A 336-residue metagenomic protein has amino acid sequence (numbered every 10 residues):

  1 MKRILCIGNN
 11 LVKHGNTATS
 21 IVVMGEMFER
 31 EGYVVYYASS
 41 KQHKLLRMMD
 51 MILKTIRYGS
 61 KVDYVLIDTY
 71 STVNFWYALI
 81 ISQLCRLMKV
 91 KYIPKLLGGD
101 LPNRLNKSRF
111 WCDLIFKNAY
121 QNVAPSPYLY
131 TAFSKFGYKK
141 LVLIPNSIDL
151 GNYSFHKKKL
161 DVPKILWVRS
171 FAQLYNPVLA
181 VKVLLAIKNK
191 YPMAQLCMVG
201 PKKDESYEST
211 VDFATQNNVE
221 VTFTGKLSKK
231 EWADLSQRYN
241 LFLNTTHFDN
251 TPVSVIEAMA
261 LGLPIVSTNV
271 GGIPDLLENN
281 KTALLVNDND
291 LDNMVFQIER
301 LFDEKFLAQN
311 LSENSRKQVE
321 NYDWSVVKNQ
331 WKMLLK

Functional and structural regions predicted by a protein language model:
L5-C6, K157-K188, L196-V199: Conserved donor-binding/catalytic core segment of Leloir-type glycosyltransferases
K135, S147-P163: Acidic anion/phosphate-binding donor-loop and adjacent secondary structure in glycosyltransferase catalytic cores
Q195-E208, F223-G225: Glycosyltransferase donor-sugar binding loop
S209-L227: Nucleotide-activated donor-binding/catalytic signature segment of Leloir-type glycosyltransferases, i.e., the conserved
H247: Aromatic "clamp/platform" in nucleotide-sugar-dependent glycosyltransferases that forms part of the donor/acceptor
P264-S267: Short hydrophobic beta-strand element within catalytic cores of glycosyltransferases and related nucleotide-activated
N279-N280, L284-L291, R300-K305: Conserved acidic donor-binding segment of nucleotide-sugar-dependent glycosyltransferases
N293, R300, L307-N321, M333: A short, well-ordered alpha-helix in the C-terminal region of glycosyltransferases
